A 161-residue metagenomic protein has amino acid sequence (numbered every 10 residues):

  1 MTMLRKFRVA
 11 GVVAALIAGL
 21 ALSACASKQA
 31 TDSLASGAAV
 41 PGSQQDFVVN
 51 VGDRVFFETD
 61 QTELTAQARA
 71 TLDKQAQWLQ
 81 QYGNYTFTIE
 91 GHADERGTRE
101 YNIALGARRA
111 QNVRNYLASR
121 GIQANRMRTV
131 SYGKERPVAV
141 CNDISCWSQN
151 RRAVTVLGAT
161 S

Functional and structural regions predicted by a protein language model:
T2-A14: Bacterial N-terminal signal peptides that target proteins for export
L20-A24: C-terminal motif of bacterial Sec signal peptides marking the signal peptidase cleavage site
A26-T86, A159-S161: Periplasmic peptidoglycan-binding/tethering modules of Gram-negative envelope proteins
Q67-K74, E100, R108, N112 (+1 more regions): Extracytoplasmic/secreted proteins, especially bacterial periplasmic and envelope-associated proteins
G83-H92, A107-V138, R151-S161: A non-catalytic structural micro-motif
E95-R96: Acidic catalytic loop of the alpha/beta-hydrolase fold
A139-D143: Short beta-alpha junctions and helix-cap segments that line functional grooves
S145-Q149: A generic structural micro-feature
